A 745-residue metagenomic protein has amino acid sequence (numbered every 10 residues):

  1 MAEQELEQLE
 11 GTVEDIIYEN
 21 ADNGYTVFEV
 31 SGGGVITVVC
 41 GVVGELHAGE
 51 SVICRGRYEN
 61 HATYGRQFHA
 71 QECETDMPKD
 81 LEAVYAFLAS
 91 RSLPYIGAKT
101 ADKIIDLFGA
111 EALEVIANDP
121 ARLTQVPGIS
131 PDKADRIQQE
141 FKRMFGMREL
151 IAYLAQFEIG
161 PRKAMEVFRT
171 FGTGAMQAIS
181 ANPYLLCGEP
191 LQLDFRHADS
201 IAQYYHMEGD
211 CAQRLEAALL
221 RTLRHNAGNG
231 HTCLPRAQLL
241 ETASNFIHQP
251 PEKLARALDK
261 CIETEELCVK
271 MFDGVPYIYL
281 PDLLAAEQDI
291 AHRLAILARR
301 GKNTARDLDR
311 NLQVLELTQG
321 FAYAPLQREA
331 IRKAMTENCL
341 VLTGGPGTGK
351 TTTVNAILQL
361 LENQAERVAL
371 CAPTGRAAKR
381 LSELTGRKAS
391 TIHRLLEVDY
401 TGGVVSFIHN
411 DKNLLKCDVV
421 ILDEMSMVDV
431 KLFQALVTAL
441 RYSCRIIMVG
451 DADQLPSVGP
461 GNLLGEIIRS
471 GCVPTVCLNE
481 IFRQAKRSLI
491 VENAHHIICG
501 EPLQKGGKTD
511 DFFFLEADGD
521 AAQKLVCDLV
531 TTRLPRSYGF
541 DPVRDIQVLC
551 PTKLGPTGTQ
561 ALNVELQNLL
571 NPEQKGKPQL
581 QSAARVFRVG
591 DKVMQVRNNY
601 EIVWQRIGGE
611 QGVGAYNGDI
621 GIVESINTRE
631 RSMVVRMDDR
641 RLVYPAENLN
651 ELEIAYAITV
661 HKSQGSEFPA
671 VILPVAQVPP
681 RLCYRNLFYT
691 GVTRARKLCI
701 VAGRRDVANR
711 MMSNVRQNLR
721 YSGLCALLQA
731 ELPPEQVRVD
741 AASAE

Functional and structural regions predicted by a protein language model:
E5-N20, G56, I620-E624: Structural detector for short beta-strands of small beta-barrel domains
E19-E29, R629-V634: Short aromatic-glycine-enriched beta-strand elements
Y25-S31, I36-V39, H47-Y58, A62-P276 (+4 more regions): Accessory alpha-helical DNA-binding modules that contact the DNA backbone or grooves
N245, F272-V419, I468, C472-R483 (+1 more regions): ASCE P-loop NTPase motor cores of helicases and related translocases
V405-D418, D429, V437-C444, V543: Short basic/glycine-enriched coil/helix segment immediately N-terminal to the Walker B
E424, G450: Walker B catalytic acidic pair
A452-V613, E624, A742: Conserved helicase motor core of P-loop NTPases
N617-E745: C-terminal accessory regions
